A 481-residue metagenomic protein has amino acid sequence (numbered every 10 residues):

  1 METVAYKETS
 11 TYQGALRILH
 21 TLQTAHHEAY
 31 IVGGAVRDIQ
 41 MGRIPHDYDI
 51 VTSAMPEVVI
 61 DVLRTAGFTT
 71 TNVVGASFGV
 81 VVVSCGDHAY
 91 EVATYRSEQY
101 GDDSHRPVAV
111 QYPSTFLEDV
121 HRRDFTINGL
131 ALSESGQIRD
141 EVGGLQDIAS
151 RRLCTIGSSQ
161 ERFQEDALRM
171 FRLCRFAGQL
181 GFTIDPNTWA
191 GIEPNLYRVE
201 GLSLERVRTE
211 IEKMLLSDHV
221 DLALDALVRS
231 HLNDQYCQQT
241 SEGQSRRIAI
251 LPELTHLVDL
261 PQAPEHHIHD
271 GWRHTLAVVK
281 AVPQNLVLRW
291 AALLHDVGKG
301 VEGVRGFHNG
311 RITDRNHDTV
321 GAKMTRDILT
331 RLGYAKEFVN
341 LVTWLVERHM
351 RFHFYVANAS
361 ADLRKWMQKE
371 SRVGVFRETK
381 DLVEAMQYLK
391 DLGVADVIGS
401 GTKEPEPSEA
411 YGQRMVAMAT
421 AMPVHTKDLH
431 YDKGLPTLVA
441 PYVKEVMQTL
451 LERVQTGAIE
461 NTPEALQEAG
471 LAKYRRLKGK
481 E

Functional and structural regions predicted by a protein language model:
M1-E481: Catalytic cores of the polymerase beta-like nucleotidyltransferase superfamily and closely associated nucleotide
